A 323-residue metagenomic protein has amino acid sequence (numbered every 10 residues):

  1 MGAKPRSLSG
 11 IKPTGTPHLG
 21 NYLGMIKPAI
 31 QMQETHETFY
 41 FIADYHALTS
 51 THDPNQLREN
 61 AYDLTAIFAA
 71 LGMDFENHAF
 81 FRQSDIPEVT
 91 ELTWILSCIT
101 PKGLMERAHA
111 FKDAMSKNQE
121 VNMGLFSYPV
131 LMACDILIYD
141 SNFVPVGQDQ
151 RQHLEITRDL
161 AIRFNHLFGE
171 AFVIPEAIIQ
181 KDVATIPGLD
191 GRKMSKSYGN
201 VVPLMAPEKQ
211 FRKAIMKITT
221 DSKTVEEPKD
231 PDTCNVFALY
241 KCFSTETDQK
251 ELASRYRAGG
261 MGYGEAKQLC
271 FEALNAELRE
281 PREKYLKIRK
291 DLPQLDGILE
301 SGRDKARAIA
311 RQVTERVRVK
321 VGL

Functional and structural regions predicted by a protein language model:
G2-C134, R282, L286: N-terminal Rossmann-like or analogous alpha/beta NTP/dinucleotide-binding catalytic cores that position adenine
L19, Q152, R158-L323: Conserved nucleotide- and phosphate/pyrophosphate-binding catalytic cores in adenylate/nucleotidyl-handling enzymes
Y22-M25, V89, Q150-L154, R303: Short alpha-helical patches at coil-to-helix transitions and adjacent helical residues in well-structured domains
D53-P54, V144-G147, A171, E226: Short, polar/flexible loop-turn hinges at active-site or ligand-entry regions and domain interfaces
T65, G72, T100-G103, S141 (+3 more regions): A generic secondary-structure signal for well-formed alpha-helical elements
K102-E106, I138-P145, S244-L252, R282: Short helix-capping/linker segments at secondary-structure and domain boundaries
D113-F164: Internal, conserved structured core segments that host functional sites
